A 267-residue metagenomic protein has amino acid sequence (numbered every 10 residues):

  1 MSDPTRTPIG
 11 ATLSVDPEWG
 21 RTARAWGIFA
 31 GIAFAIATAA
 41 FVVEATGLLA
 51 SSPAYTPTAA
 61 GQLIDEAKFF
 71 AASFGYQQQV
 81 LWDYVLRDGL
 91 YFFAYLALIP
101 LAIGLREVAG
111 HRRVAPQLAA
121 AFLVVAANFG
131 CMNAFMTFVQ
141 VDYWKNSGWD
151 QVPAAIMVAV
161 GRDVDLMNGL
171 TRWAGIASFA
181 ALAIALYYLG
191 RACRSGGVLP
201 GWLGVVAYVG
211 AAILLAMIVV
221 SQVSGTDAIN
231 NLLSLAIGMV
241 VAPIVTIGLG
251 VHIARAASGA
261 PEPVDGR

Functional and structural regions predicted by a protein language model:
S2-R267: Hydrophobic, aromatic-enriched alpha-helical segments typical of multi-pass transmembrane helices
